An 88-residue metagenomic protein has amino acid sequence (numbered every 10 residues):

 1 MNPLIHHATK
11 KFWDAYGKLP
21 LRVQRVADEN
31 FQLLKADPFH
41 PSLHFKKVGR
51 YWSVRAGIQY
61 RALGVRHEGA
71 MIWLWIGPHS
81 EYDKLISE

Functional and structural regions predicted by a protein language model:
M1-H7, K18, R25, A56-E88: Enriched for short, Lys/Arg-rich terminal
A8-F12: Basic, amphipathic "hinge/linker" alpha-helix immediately C-terminal to the N-terminal HTH DNA-binding motif
D14, L33, E81: Active-site micro-motifs of SAM-dependent methyltransferase domains
K18-L21, A36: Secondary-structure boundary motif
V23, L34, G49, G69-M71: Hydrophobic alpha-helical segments
E29-A56: A short, surface-exposed loop/turn module that caps and links secondary-structure elements
